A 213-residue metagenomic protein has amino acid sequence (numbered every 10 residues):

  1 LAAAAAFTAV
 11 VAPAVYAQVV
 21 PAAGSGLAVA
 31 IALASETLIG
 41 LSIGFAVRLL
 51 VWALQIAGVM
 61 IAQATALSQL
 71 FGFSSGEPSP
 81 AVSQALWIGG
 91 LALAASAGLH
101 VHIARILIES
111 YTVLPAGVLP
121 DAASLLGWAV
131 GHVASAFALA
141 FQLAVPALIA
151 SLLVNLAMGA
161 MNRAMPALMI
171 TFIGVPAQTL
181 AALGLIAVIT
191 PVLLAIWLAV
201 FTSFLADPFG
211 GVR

Functional and structural regions predicted by a protein language model:
L1-R213: Hydrophobic alpha-helical segments and their helix-loop boundaries in membrane and membrane-proximal proteins
